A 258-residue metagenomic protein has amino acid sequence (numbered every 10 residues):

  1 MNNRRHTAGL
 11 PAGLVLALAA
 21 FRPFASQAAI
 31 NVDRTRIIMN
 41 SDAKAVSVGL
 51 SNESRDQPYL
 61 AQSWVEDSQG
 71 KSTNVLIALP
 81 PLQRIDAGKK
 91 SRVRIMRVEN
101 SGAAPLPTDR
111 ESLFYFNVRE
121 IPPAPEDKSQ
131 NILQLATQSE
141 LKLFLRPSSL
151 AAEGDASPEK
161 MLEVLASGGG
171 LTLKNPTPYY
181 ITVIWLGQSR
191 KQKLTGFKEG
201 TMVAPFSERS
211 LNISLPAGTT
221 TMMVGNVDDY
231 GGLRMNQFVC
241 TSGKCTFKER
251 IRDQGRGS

Functional and structural regions predicted by a protein language model:
N2-L14: Bacterial N-terminal signal peptides that target proteins for export
A20-P23: N-terminal signal peptide c-region/cleavage motif recognized by signal peptidases
Q27-S51, A152-A166: Beta-sheet-dominated interaction scaffolds and their linkers
V46-N52, I95, F114-R119, G170-N175: Buried hydrophobic-core signal for structured, non-transmembrane domains
S54-K71, P176-Q192: Short acidic, flexible loop segments centered on an aromatic residue
N74-A103, K193-T219: Intrinsically disordered, low-complexity Pro/Gly/Ser/Thr-rich segments with frequent PxxP/GP/PP motifs and embedded
S101-L150, T219-G257: Terminal connector regions
L165-S258: Intrinsically disordered, low-complexity segments enriched in serine, threonine, and glycine
